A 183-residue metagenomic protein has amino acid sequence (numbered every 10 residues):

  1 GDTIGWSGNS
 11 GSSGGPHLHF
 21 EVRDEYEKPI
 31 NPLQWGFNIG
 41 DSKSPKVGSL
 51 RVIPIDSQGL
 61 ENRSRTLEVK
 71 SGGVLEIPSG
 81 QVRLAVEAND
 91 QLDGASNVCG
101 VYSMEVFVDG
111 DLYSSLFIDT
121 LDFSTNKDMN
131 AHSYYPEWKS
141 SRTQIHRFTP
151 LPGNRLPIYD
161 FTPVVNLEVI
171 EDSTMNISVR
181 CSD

Functional and structural regions predicted by a protein language model:
G1-G5, P32, P45, L167 (+2 more regions): Generic low-polarity alpha-helical segments
D2-G59: Conserved, short, structured surface segments that act as functional micro-motifs
G40, I55-D183: Long, low-complexity serine/threonine/glycine- and acidic-rich segments characteristic of extracellular
